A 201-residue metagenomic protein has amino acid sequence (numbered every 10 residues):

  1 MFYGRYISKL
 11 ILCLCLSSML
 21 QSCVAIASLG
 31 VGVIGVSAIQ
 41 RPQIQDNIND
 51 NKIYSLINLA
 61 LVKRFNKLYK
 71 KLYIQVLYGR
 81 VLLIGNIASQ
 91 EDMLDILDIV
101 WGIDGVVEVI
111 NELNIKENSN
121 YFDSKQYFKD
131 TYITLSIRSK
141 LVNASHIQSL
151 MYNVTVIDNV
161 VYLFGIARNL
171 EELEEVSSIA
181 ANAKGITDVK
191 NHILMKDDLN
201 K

Functional and structural regions predicted by a protein language model:
F2-S8, L14, L20-K201: N-terminal targeting leaders
